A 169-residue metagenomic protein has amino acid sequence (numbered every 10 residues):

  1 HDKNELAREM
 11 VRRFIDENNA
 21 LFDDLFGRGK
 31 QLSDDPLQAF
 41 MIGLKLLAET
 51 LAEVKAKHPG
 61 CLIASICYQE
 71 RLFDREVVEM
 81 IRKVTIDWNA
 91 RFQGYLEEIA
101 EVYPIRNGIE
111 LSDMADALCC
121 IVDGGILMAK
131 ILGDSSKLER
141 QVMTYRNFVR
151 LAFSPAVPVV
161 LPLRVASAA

Functional and structural regions predicted by a protein language model:
D2-A7: Short amphipathic alpha-helical segment with a characteristic S/N-K-E followed by hydrophobic residues
R8, R12, D16, A20 (+9 more regions): Generic detection of well-ordered alpha-helical segments
E9, R13-D16, D23-P59, L111 (+1 more regions): Hydrophobic alpha-helical connector segments
L25, E70-R75, T85-M114, L151-V159: Hydrophobic alpha-helical bundle segments that form small-molecule/ligand-binding pockets
L37-Q38, I42-E49, A129-L132, T144 (+1 more regions): C-terminal regulatory/oligomerization modules of transcriptional regulators
T50-V54, L118-S136, F148-V159: Amphipathic C-terminal alpha-helical segment
V54-E76: Amphipathic alpha-helical segments used for helix-helix packing
P59-S65, I109-M128, T144-F148: Hydrophobic alpha-helical segments that form the core of small-molecule binding pockets and/or dimer interfaces
